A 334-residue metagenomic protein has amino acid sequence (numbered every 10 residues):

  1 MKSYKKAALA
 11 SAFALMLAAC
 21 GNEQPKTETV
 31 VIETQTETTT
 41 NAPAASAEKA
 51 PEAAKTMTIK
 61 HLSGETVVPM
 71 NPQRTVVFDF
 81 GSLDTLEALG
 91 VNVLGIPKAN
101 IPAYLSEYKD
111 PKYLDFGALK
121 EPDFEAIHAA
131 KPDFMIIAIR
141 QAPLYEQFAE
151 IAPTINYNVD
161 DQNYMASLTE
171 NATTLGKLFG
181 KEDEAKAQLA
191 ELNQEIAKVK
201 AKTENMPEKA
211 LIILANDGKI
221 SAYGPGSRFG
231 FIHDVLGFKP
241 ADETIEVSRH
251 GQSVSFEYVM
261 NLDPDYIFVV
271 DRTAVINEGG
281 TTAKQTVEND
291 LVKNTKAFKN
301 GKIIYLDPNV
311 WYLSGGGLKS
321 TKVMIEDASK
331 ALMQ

Functional and structural regions predicted by a protein language model:
K2-A7, C20-F80, D183-L211, R272-A274 (+4 more regions): Bacterial Sec-exported substrate-binding components of ABC uptake systems
H61-S63, F116-D123, E246-S255: Short helix-initiation/N-cap motifs at beta->coil->alpha
R74, D79-A126: A short, structured surface patch at a secondary-structure boundary
I101-S106, A222-Q252: Alpha-helical, coiled-coil/dimerization segments enriched in small aliphatic residues
K131-I137, P153, V259, D263-I267: Proline-aspartate-enriched helix->loop->beta-strand connector
A152-N216, K302, S314-Q334: Extracytoplasmic substrate-binding proteins
D265-Q334: Structured C-terminal subdomain patch of bacterial secreted/periplasmic proteins
